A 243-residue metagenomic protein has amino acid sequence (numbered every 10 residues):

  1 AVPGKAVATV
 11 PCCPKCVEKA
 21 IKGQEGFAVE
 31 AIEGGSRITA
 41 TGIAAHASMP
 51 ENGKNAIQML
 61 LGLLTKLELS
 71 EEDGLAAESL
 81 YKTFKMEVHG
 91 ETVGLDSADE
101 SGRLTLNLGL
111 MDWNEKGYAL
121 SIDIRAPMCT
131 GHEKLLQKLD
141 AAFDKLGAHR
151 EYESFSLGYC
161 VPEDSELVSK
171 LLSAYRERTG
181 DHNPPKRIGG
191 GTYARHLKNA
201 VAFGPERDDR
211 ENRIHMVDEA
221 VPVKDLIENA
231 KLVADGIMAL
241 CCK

Functional and structural regions predicted by a protein language model:
A1-P127: Midchain, well-structured core segments that form catalytic/ion-binding scaffolds
C16-F27, G62-S70, K138-G147, E166 (+3 more regions): Generic non-transmembrane alpha-helical segments
S36-R37, H46, L157-C160, G191-Y193: A short acidic, often aromatic-flanked loop/helix-cap motif at beta-alpha or helix-coil junctions that lines enzyme
T39-H46, A119, H149-S154, R210-V217: A short small-residue
M49-E51, E153-E163, V217, P222: Short histidine-centered catalytic/ligand-binding loop motif
A56-M59, L167, Y193, N229: Catalytic-loop motifs flanking and including active-site residues across diverse enzymes
D112-K186, G190: Substrate-recognition/cap regions that form aromatic- and gly/pro-loop-enriched pockets for small-molecule ligands
N114-K116, L172-L240: Zn-dependent metallopeptidase/amidohydrolase metal-coordination segment
